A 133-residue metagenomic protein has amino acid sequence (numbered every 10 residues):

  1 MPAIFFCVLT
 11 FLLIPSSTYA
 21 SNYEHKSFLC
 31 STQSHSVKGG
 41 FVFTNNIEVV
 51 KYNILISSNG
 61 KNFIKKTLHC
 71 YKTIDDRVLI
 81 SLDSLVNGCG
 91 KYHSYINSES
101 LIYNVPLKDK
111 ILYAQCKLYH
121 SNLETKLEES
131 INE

Functional and structural regions predicted by a protein language model:
M1-N22: Classical Sec-dependent N-terminal signal peptides that target proteins to the secretory pathway
Y19-L29, L123-I131: N-terminal helix-cap/turn-to-beta initiation motif at the start of protein domains
H25-N59, Y92-I96: Short, solvent-exposed loop/hinge segments that bridge or flank secondary-structure elements
L29-S31, H69-T73, G88-G90, Q115-K117: Sequence contexts marking disulfide-bonded cysteines in secreted/extracellular proteins
V49-N87: Central antiparallel beta-sheet cores of small beta-barrel/beta-sandwich binding domains
V50-Y52, S81-E133: Beta-sheet ligand-binding and adhesion/scaffold domains
